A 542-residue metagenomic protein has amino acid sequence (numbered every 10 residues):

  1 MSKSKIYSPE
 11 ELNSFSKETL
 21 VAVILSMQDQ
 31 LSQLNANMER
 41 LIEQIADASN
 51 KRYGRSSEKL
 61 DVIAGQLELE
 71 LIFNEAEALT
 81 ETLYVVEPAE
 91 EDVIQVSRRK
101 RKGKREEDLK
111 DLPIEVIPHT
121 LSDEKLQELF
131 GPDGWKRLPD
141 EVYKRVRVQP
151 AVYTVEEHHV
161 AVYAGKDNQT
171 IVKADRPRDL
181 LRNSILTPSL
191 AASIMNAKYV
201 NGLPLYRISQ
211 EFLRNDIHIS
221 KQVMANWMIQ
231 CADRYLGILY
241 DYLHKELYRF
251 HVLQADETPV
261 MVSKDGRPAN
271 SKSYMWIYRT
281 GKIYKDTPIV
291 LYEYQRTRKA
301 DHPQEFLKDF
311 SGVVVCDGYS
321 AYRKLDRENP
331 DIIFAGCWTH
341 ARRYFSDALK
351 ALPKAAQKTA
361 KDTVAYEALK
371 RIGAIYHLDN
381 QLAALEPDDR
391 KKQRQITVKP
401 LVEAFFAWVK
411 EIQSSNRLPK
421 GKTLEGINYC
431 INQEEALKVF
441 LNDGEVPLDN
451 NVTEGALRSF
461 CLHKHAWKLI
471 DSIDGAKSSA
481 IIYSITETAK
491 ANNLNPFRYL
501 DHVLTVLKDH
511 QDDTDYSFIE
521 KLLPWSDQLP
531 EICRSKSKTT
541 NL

Functional and structural regions predicted by a protein language model:
M1-R182, A225, Q254-A255, M261 (+2 more regions): Short, flexible loop/hinge motifs at secondary-structure junctions
S2-K5, E10-E11, V160-A164, Q169-L542: Catalytic center-proximal scaffold of phosphoryl-transfer enzymes
